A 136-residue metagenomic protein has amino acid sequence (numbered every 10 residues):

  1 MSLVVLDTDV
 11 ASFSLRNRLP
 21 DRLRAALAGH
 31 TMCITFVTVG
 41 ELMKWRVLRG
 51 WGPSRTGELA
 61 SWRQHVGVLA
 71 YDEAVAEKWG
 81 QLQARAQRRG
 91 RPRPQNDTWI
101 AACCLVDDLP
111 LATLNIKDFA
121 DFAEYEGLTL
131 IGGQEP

Functional and structural regions predicted by a protein language model:
M1-L3, A101, L105-P136: Acidic, PIN/NYN-like endoribonuclease modules and their adjacent C-terminal/linker elements
M1-T35, K44-S61, P136: Short, well-structured N-terminal submotif of metal-dependent ribonuclease cores
D7-T8, L42, W79, C104 (+1 more regions): Generic structural signal for small/hydrophobic residues in well-ordered secondary structure, especially within
D9-V10, V37-G40, A74, K117: Alpha-helix/helix-capping structural signal
A11-S12, G40-M43, L69, A120: Nucleotide phosphate-binding site architecture
R16-L19, A28, V47-G50, Q83-A84 (+2 more regions): A generic structural signal for secondary-structure junctions that act as hinges or helix/strand caps at the edges
W62, Q95, F119-D121: Short secondary-structure capping/turn micro-motifs that flank functional sites
G67-L114: Active-site neighborhoods of divalent-metal-dependent phosphate/nucleic-acid chemistry enzymes
